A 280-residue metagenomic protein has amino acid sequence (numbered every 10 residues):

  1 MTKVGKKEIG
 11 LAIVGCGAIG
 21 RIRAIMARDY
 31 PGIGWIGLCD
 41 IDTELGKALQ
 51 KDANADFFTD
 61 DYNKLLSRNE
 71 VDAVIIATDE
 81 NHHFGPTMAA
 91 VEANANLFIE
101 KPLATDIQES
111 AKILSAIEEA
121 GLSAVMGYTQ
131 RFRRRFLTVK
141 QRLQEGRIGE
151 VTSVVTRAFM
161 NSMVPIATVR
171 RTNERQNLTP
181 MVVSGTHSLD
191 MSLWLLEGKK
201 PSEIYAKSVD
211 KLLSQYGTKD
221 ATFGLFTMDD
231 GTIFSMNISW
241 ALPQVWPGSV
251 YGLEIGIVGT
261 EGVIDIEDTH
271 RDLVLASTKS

Functional and structural regions predicted by a protein language model:
M1-A53: N-terminal Rossmann-like dinucleotide-binding module
R23, A53-A116: Beta-loop-alpha module in the N-terminal Rossmann-like domain of NAD(P)-dependent dehydrogenases, especially those
D29, N94, T168-Q176, S280: Short glycine/proline- and charge-enriched loop/turn segments that cap or connect secondary-structure elements
T59, I99, T105, A124-M126 (+3 more regions): Hydrophobic residues in well-ordered beta-strands that form the structural core
K112-Q130, G149-V154: Rossmann-fold dehydrogenase core element
Q130-Y216: Predominantly a Rossmann-like dinucleotide-binding segment in NAD(P)-dependent oxidoreductases
L189-D272: Contiguous beta-strand/loop segments that form the cofactor/metal-binding neighborhood of enzyme cores
